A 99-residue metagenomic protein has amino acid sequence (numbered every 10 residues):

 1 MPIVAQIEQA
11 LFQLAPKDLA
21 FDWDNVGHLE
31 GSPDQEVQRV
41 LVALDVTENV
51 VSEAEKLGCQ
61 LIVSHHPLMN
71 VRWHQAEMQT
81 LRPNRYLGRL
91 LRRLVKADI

Functional and structural regions predicted by a protein language model:
M1-I99: Active-site catalytic microenvironments in core metabolic enzymes, especially phosphate/sugar-handling
